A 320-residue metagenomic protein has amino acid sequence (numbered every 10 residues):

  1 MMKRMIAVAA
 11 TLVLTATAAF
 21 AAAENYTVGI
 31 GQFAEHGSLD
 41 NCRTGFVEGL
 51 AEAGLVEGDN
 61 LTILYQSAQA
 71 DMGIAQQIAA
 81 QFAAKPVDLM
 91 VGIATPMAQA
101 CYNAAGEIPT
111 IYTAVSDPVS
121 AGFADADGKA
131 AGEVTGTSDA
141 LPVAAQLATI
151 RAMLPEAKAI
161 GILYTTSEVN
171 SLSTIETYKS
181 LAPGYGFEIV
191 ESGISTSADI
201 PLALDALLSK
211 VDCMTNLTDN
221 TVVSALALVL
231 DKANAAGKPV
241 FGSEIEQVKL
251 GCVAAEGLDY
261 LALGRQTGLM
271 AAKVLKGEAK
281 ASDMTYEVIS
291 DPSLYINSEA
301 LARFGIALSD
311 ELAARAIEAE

Functional and structural regions predicted by a protein language model:
M1-T27: Short, low-complexity disordered leader/linker segments with a strong preference for bacterial N-terminal type II
A22-E320: Short hydrophobic alpha-helices and adjacent helix-cap/hinge residues
